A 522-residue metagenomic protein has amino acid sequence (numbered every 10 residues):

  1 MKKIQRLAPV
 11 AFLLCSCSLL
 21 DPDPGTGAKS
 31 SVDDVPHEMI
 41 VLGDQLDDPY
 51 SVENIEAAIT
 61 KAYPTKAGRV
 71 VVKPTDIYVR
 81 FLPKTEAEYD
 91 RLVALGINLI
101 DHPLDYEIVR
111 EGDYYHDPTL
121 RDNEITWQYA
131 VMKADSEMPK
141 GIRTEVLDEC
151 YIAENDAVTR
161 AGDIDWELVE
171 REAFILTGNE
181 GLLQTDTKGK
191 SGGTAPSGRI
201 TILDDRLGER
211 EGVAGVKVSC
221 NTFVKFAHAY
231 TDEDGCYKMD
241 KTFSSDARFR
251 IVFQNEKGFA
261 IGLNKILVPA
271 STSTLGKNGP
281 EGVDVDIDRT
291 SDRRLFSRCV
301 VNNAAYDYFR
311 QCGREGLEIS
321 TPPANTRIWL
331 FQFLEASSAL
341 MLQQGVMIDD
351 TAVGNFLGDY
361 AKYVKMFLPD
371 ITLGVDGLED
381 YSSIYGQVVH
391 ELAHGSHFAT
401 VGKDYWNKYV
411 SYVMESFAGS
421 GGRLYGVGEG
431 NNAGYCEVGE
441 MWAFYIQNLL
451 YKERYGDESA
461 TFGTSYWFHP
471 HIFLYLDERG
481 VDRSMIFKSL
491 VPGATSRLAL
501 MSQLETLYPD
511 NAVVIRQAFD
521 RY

Functional and structural regions predicted by a protein language model:
D21-D156: Long, solvent-exposed N-terminal ectodomains/accessory regions that are displayed to the extracellular/lumenal milieu
P36-I59, A67-R69, T75, P83-E86 (+2 more regions): Pan-zinc metallopeptidase signature
P49-A57, A62, A195-P196, I200-V224: Short, ordered, surface-exposed loop/turn motifs in non-cytosolic proteins
T222-C236: Short, acidic Ser/Thr/Gly-rich low-complexity loop/linker segments typical of extracellular and cell-surface proteins
K238-R248: Short Pro-Gly-centered beta-turn/loop motif in secreted/extracellular proteins
C299-F367: Auxiliary, metal-adjacent structural segments of Zn-dependent hydrolase domains
L340-V388, L392-G402: Active-site scaffold of zinc-dependent metalloenzymes
A399-N432: Post-HEXXH active-site segment of zinc metalloproteases
